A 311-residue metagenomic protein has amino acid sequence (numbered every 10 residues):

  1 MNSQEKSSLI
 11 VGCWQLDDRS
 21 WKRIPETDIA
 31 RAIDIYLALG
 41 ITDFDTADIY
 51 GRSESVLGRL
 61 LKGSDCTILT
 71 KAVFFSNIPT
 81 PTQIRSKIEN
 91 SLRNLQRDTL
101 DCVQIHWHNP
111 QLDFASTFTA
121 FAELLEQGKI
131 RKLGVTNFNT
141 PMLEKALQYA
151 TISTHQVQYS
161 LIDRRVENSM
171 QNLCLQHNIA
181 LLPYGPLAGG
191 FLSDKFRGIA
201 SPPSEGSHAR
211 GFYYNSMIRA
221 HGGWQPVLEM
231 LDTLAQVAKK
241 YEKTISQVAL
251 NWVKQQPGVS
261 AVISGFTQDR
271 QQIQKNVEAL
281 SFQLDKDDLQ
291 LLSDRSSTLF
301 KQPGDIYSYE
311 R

Functional and structural regions predicted by a protein language model:
M1-C66: N-terminal binding-site loop/beta-alpha segment at the start of enzyme catalytic domains that lines or forms
S3-L9, G40-D43, S64-C66, R97-D101 (+5 more regions): Short, well-ordered coil/turn segments that N-cap beta-strands
V11, F44, L57, I68 (+10 more regions): Conserved, mostly hydrophobic/aromatic
C13, T46-D48, T70-A72, W107 (+4 more regions): A cross-domain feature marking catalytic cores of carbohydrate-active enzymes and several ubiquitous metabolic/repair
D17-W21, D34, I78-R165, A180: Glycine/proline-rich, positively charged, aromatic-decorated active-site loop/lid region on the catalytic face
G58-K71, E123, Q127: Alpha-helix-loop-beta-strand connector modules within alpha/beta enzyme cores
V166, H177, S204-Q236, K240 (+2 more regions): Terminal-tail/helix-coil boundary detector
V166-A209, T244: Aromatic-lined glycan-binding groove of carbohydrate-active enzymes
